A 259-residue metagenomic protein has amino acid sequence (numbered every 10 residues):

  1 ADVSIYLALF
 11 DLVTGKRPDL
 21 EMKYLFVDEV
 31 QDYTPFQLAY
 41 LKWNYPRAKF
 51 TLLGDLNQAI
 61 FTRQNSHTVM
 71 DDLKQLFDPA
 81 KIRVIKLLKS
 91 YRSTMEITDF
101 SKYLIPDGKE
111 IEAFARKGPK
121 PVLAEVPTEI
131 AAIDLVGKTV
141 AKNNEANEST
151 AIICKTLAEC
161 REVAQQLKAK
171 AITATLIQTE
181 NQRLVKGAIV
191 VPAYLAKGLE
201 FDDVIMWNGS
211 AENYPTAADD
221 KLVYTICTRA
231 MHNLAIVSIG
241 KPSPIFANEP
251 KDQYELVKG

Functional and structural regions predicted by a protein language model:
A1-Y6: Conserved P-loop NTPase mechanochemical-coupling segment
D11-Y24, Q31-G259: Conserved helicase motor core of SF1/SF2 NTP-dependent helicases
